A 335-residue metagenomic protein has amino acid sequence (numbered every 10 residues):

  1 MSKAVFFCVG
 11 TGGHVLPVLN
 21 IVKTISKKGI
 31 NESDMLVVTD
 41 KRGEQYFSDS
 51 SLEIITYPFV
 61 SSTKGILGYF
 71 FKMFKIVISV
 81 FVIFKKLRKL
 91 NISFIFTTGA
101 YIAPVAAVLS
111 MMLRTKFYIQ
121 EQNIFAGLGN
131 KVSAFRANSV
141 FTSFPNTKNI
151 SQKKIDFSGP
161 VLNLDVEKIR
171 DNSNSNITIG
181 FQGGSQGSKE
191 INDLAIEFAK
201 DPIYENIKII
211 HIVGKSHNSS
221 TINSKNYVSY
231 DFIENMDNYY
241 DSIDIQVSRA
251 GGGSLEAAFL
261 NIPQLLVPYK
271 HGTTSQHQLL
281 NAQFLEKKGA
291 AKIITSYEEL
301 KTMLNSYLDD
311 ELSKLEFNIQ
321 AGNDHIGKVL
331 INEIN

Functional and structural regions predicted by a protein language model:
K3, M112-I169: Active-site-proximal region of nucleotide-activated glycan assembly enzymes, centered on histidine/acidic-rich loops
A4-V9, S26-K75, T295-Y297: Conserved nucleotide-sugar phosphate-binding/catalytic loop shared by glycosyltransferases and other
F6-L19, K189: A short, glycine/small-residue-rich beta-strand->loop->alpha-helix junction that serves as a flexible
V38, R42-Q45, S50, I169-I245 (+2 more regions): Donor-nucleotide binding loops and adjacent catalytic segments primarily of GT-B fold Leloir glycosyltransferases
R42-Q45, F94-L113: An aromatic- and histidine-rich active-site surface loop
G65-F94, M112: An amphipathic, basic-hydrophobic alpha-helix
I92-F94, D241-L255, P263: Acidic donor-binding loop of glycosyltransferase active sites
S306, D310, Q320-N335: C-terminal alpha-helical cap of glycosyltransferases
